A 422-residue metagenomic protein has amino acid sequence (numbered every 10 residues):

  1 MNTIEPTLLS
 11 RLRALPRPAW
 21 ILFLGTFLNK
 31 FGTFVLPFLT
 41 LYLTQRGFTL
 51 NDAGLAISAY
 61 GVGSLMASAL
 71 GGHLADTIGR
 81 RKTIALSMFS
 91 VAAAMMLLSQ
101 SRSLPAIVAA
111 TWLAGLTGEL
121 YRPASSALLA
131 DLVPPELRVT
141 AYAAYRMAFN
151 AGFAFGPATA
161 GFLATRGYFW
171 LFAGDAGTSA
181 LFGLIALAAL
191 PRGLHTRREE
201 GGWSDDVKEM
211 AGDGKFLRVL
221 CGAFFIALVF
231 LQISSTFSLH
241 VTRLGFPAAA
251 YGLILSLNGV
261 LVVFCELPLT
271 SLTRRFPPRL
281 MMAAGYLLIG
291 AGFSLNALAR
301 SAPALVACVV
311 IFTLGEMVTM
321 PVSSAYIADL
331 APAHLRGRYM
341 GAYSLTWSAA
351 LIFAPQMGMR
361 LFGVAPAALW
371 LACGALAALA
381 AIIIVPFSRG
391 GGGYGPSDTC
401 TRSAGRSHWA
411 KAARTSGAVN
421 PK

Functional and structural regions predicted by a protein language model:
N2-P16, P191-C221, A412: Juxtamembrane intracellular "pre-TM" segments in multi-pass secondary transporters
L12-G61, F216-G222, I226-I254: Helix-loop boundary and gating motifs at the non-cytosolic
F34, G61-A69, F153-A154, G259-V263 (+2 more regions): Residue-level signature of mid-helix packing/kink "hotspots" within the transmembrane helices of 12-pass Major
M66-R102: Conserved MFS/SLC helix-loop-helix module at the cytosolic interface between two early adjacent transmembrane helices
A67-G79, C265-P278, F362: Helix-to-loop junctions at the C-terminal end of transmembrane segments in multipass secondary transporters
K82-M96, L280-L295: Structural signature of the two symmetry-related core transmembrane helices
S99-A110, A297-C308: Helix-loop junctions at membrane interfaces in 12-TM secondary transporters
A110-F149: Cytoplasmic helix-loop-helix junction between adjacent transmembrane helices in 12-TM secondary transporters
